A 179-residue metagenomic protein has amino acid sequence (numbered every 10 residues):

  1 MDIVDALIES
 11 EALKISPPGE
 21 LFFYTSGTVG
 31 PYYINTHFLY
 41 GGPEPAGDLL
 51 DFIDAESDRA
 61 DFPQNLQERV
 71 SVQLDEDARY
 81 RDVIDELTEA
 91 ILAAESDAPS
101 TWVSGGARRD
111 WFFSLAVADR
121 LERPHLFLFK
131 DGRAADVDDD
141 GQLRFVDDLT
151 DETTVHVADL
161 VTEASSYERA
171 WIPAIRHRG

Functional and structural regions predicted by a protein language model:
M1-G179: PRPP-associated nucleotide enzymes
